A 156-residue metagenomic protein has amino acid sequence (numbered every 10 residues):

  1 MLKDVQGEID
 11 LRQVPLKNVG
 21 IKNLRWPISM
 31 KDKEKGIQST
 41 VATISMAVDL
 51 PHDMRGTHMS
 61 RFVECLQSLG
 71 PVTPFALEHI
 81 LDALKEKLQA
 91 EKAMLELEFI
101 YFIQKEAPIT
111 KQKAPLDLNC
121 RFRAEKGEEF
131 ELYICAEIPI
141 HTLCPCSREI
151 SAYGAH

Functional and structural regions predicted by a protein language model:
M1-H156: N-terminal intrinsically disordered, cationic/polar leader segments that include organellar targeting peptides
